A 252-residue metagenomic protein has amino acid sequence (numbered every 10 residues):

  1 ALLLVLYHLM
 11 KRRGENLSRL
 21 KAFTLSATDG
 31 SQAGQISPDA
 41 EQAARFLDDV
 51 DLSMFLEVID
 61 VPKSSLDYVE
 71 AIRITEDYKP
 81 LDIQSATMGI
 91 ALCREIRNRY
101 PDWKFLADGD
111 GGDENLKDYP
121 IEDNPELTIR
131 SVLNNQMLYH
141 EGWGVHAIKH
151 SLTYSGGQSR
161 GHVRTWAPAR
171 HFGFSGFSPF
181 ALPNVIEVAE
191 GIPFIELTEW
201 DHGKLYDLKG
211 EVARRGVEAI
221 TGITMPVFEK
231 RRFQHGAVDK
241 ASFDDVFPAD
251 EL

Functional and structural regions predicted by a protein language model:
A1-T221, Q234-P248: ATP-dependent adenylate-handling active sites, centered on carboxylate activation for C-N bond formation
G222-K230: A short alpha-helix-loop-beta-strand transition element characteristic of N-terminal alpha/beta dinucleotide-binding
L252: Acidic, carboxylate-rich catalytic segments that either coordinate divalent cations
